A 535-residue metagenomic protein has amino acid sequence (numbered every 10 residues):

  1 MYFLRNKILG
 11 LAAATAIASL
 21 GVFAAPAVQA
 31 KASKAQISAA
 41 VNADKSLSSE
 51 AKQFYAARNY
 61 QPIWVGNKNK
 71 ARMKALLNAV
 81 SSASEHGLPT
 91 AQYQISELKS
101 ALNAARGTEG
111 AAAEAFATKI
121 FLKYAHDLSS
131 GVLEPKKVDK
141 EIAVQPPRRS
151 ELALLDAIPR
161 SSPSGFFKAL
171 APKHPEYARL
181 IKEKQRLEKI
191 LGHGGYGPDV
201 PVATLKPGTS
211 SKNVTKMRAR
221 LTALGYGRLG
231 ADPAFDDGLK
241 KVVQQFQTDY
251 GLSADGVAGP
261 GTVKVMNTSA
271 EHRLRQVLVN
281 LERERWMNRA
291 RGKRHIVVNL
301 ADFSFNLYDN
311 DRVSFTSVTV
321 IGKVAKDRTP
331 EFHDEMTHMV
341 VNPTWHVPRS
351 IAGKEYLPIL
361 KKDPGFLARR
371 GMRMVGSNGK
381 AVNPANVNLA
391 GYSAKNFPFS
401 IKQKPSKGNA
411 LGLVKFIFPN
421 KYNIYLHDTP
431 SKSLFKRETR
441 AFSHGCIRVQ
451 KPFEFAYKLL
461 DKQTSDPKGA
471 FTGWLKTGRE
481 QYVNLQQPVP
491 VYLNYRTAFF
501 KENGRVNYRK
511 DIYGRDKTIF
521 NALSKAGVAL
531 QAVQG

Functional and structural regions predicted by a protein language model:
Y2-A24: Gram-negative bacterial Sec-dependent N-terminal signal peptides
Y2-F3, P26-A56, A115, K119-L122 (+3 more regions): Well-ordered beta-sheet/strand-loop patches within structured domains
A30-P147: Cationic-aromatic interfacial patches
